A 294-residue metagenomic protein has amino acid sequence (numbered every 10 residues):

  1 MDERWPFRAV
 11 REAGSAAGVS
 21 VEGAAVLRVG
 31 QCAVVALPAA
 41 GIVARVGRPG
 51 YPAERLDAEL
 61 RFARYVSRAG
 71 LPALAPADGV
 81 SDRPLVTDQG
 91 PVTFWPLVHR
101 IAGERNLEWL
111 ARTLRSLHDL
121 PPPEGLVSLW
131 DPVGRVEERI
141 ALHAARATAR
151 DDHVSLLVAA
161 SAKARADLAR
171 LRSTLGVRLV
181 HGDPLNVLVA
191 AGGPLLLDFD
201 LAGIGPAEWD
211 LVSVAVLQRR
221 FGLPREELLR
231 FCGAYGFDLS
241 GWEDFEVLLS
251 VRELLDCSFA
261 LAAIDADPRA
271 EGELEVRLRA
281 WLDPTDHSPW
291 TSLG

Functional and structural regions predicted by a protein language model:
M1-V21: Juxta-kinase regulatory segment immediately upstream of eukaryotic protein kinase catalytic domains
F7, R45-D88, I101-L117, G222: A conserved alpha-helical element in kinase catalytic cores
A16-P38: ATP-binding glycine-rich phosphate-binding loop
Q31-A39, V43-A44, P76-D78, R165-L211: Active-site acidic catalytic loop and adjacent metal/ATP-binding pocket of ATP-dependent phosphoryl transfer enzymes
R48-P49, D88-E104, D119, E138-T148 (+1 more regions): A glycine-centered beta->alpha junction motif in the catalytic cores of kinase/phosphotransferase enzymes
I101-S155, L175-V177: A cross-family kinase active-site recognition segment
G134-R135, R139-R146, E226, S258-G294: ATP/Mg2+ or Mg2+-diphosphate-binding catalytic cores that bind nucleotide phosphates or diphosphates via glycine-rich
E208-L239, V251-A266: Active-site activation/catalytic loop segments of kinase-like enzymes and analogous catalytic loops in related
